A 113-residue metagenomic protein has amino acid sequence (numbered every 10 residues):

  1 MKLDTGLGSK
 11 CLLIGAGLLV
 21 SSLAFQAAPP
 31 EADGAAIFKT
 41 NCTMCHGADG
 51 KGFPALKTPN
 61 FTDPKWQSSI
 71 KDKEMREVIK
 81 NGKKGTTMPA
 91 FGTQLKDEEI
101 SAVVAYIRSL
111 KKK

Functional and structural regions predicted by a protein language model:
K2-I14: Bacterial N-terminal signal peptides that target proteins for export
L13-G15, Q26, C45: Low-complexity, intrinsically disordered segments with a bias for serine/threonine
V20-I37: Electrostatic cytochrome c docking/interface patches
E31, S68, D72, T93-I100: Solvent-exposed, acidic/flexible segments
A35, G47-E77: Gly/Gly-Pro-rich "capping" loops immediately C-terminal to redox-active cysteine motifs in periplasmic/lumenal
A36-K39, G82: Processing junctions and N-termini across compartments
F38-A48, V103, I107: The canonical Cys-X-X-Cys-His
A55-N60, V78-K111: Axial heme c-ligation environment in periplasmic c-type cytochrome domains
